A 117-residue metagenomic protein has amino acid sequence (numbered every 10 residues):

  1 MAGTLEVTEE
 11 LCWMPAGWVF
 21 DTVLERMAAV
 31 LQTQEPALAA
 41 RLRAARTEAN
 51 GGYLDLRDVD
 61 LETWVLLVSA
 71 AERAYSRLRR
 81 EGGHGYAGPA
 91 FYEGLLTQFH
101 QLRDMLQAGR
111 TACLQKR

Functional and structural regions predicted by a protein language model:
M1-R117: Acidic (Asp/Glu-rich) sequence patches and key acidic residues that form negatively charged surfaces used
